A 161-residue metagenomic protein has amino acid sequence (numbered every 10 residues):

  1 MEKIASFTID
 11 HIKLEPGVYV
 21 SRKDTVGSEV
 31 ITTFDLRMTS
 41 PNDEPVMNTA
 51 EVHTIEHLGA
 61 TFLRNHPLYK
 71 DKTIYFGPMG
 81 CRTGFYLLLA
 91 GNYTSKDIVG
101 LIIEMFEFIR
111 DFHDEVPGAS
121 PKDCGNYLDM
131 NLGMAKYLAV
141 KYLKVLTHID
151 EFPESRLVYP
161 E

Functional and structural regions predicted by a protein language model:
M1-N42, R156-P160: Non-catalytic terminal extensions that flank enzyme cores
V18-V20, T73-P78: Generic structural motif
S28, L68, G77-M79: A generic structural signal for short, solvent-exposed coil/turn residues that cap or connect secondary-structure
I31-N65, Y75-F76: Active/ligand-binding-proximal structured segments within catalytic/core domains that scaffold catalytic residues
H57-L68, I103-E107, D111: Short, intrinsically disordered, mixed-charge
L63-T73, T94-D97: Short, solvent-exposed secondary-structure capping/transition elements
F76-H148: Active-site-adjacent, His/Asp/Glu-enriched structural segments that form or flank metal-binding and acid/base networks
K144-E161: Histidine-acidic residue clusters that define the catalytic metal-binding segment of zinc metallopeptidase domains
